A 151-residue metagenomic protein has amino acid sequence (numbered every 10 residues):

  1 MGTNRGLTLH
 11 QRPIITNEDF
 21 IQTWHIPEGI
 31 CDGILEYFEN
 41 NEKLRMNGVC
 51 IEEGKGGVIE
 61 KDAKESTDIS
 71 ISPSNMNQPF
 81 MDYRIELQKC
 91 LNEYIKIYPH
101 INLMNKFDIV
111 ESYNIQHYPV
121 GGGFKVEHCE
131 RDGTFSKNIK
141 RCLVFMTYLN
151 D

Functional and structural regions predicted by a protein language model:
M1-D151: Fe(II)/2-oxoglutarate oxygenase catalytic core
